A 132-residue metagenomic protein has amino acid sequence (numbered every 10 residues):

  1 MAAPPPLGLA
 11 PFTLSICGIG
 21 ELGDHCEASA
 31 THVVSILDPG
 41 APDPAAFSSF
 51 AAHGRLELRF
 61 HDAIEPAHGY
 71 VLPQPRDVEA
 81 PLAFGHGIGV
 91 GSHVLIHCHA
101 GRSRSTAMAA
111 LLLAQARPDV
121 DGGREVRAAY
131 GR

Functional and structural regions predicted by a protein language model:
M1-P44: Cys-based phosphatase fold recognition centered on the PTP superfamily
H32-V34, G54-L58: Hydrophobic/aromatic beta-strand patches that form the interior of the parallel beta-sheet core in alpha/beta enzyme
L37-D38, F60, A100: Glycine-rich His-Gly loop
P42-D43, P66, S103-A107: Short catalytic/ligand-binding loop motif for oxyanion handling, primarily in non-cytosolic enzymes, centered on
L56-V94: Helix-loop module immediately N-terminal to the HCX5R catalytic loop in PTP-like cysteine phosphatase domains
L82-A116: Catalytic cysteine-centered active loop of the rhodanese-like fold, especially the PTP/DSP P-loop
A116-R132: Cysteine-dependent PTP/DSP-like catalytic domain, specifically the C-terminal lobe
